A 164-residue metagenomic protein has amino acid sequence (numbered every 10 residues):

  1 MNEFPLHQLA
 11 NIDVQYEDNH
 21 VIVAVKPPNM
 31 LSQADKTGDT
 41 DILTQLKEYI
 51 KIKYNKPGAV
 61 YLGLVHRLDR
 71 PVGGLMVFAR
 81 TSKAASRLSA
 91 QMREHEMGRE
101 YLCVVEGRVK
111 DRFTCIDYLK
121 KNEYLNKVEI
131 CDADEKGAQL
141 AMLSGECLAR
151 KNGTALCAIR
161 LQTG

Functional and structural regions predicted by a protein language model:
M1-T163: RNA pseudouridine synthases
